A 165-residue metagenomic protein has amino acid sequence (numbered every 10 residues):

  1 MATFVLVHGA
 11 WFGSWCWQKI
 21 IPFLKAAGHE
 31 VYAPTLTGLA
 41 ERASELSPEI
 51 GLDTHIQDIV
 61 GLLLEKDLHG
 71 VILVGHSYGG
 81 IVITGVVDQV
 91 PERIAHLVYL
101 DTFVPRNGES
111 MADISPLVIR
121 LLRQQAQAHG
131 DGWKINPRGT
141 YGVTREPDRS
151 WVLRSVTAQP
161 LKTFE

Functional and structural regions predicted by a protein language model:
M1, S14, F23, A33-P34 (+2 more regions): Hydrophobic, aromatic-enriched alpha-helical segments typical of multi-pass transmembrane helices
A2-A43, L64, I72: Conserved HGGG/HGGXW glycine-rich cap/lid loop of the alpha/beta-hydrolase fold
V7-A10, H76-S77, T102: Glycine-rich His-Gly loop
K19, G85-Q89: Active-site signature of alpha/beta-hydrolase-fold catalytic machinery across serine- and Asp/Cys-nucleophile hydrolases
E30, L36-I72, D88-Q89, A112-L117: Active-site loop/oxyanion-hole signature of alpha/beta-hydrolase fold enzymes
P48, D88-I135, P160-F164: Flexible "cap/lid" loop of the alpha/beta hydrolase fold
V74-G75, G79, I83: Gly/Ala-rich beta-loop-alpha elbow adjacent to hydrolase catalytic centers
H129-E165: Conserved alpha/beta-hydrolase catalytic His-Asp/Glu region
